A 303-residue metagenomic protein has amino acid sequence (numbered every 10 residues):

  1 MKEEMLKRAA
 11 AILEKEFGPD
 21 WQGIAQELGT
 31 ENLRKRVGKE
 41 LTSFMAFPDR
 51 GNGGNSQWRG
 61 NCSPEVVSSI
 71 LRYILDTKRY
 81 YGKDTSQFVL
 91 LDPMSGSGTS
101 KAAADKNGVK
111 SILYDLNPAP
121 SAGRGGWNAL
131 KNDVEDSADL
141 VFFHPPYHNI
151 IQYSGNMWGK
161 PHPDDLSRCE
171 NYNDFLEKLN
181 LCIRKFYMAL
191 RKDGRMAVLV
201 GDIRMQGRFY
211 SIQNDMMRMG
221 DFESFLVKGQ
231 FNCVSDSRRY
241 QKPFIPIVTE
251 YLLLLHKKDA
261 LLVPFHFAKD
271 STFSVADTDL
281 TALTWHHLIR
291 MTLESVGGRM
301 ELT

Functional and structural regions predicted by a protein language model:
M1-R299: Class I S-adenosyl-L-methionine-dependent methyltransferase catalytic core
T303: Major-groove recognition helix of helix-turn-helix-like DNA-binding domains
